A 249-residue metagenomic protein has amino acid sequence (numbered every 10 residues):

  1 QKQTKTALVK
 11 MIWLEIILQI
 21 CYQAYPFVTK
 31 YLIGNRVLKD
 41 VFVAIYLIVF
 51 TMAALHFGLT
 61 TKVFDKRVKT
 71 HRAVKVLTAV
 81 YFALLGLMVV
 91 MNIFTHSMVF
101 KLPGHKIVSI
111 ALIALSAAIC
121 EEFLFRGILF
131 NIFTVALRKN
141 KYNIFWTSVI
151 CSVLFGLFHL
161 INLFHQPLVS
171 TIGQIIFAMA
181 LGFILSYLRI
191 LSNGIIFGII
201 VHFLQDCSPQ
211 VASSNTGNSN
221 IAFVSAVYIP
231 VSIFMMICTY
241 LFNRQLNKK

Functional and structural regions predicted by a protein language model:
Q1-D65, C207-K249: N-terminal, membrane-interfacial amphipathic/helix-forming hydrophobic leader that caps and precedes the first
I16-P26, L84-N92, S152-I161, F203-S213: Aromatic-anchored segments of alpha-helical transmembrane domains
I20, A24, T171-Y228: Functionally important transmembrane alpha-helices
K30-D40, G58-L124, F130-A136, N140 (+1 more regions): Juxtamembrane helix-loop-helix connectors linking adjacent transmembrane helices in multi-pass membrane enzymes
K101-A111, F164-F177: Juxtamembrane helix-entry segments on the extracytoplasmic side of multipass membrane proteins
I107-I110, T134-K139, F155-H165, L188-N193: Short juxtamembrane and helix-loop transition motifs at transmembrane-helix boundaries in membrane proteins
I119-L124, I128-L129, F133, L157 (+3 more regions): Active-site His/Glu-centered metal-binding helix of metallohydrolases
F123-I150, Y187-G194: Membrane-interface helix/loop boundary segments of multi-pass membrane proteins
